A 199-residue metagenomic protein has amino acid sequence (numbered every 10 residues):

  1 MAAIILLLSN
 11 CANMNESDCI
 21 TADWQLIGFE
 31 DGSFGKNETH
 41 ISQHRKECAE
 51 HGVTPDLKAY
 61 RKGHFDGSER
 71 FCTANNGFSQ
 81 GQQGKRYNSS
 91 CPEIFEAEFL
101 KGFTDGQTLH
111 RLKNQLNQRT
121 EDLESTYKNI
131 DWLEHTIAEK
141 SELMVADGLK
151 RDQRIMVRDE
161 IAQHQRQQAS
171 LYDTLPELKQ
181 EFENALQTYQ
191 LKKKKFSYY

Functional and structural regions predicted by a protein language model:
M1-C11: Sec-dependent bacterial lipoprotein signal peptides
C11-Y199: Intrinsic-disorder/low-complexity detector
